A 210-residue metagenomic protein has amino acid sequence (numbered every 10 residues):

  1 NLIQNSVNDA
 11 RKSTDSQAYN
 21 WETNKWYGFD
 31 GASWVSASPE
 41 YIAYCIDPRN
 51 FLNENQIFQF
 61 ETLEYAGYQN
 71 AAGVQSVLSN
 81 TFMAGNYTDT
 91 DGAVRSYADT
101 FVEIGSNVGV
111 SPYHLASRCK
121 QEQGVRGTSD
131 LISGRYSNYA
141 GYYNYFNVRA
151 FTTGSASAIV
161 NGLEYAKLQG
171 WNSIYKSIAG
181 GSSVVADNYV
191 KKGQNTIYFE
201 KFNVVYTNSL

Functional and structural regions predicted by a protein language model:
N1-V108, V190-L210: Cell-wall glycan-active module
G67, T90-A98, V108, P112 (+2 more regions): Solvent-exposed, acidic/flexible segments
D99-G127: Short, functionally critical alpha-helical segments immediately adjacent to catalytic or ligand/cofactor-binding
S117-Q121, T128-L210: Catalytic and binding regions of secreted/periplasmic enzymes and modules that target cell-wall glycans
